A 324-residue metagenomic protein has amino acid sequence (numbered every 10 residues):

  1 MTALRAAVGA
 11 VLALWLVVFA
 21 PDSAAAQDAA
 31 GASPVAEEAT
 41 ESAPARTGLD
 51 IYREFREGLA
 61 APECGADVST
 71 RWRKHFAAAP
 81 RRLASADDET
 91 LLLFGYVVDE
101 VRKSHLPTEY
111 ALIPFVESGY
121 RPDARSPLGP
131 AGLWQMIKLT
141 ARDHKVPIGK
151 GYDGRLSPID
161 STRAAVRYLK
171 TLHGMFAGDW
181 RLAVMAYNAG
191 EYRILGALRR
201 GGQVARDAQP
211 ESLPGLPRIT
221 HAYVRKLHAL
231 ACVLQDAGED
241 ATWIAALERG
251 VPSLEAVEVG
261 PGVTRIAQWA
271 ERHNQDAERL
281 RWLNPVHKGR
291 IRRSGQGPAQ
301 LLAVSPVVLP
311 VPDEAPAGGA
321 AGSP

Functional and structural regions predicted by a protein language model:
G9-F19: Bacterial N-terminal signal peptides
W15, A24-H105: An acidic, Gly/Ser/Thr/Pro-rich helix-cap/linker signature
R73-D87, V97-E100, R121-A131, P147-I159 (+5 more regions): Second-shell loop/turn segments in exported
L106-P122, A183-A189, L280-N284: Short, functionally critical alpha-helical segments immediately adjacent to catalytic or ligand/cofactor-binding
L128-K150, T162-L169, I194-A197: Substrate-binding/active-site groove segments that recognize and process beta-1,4-linked N-acetyl-hexosamine
L169-R199: Catalytic and binding regions of secreted/periplasmic enzymes and modules that target cell-wall glycans
G215, R279-A320: Extracellular LysM carbohydrate-binding repeats and other cell-envelope/extracellular binding modules
A245-A277, S323-P324: Primarily a LysM-type cell-wall glycan-binding module
